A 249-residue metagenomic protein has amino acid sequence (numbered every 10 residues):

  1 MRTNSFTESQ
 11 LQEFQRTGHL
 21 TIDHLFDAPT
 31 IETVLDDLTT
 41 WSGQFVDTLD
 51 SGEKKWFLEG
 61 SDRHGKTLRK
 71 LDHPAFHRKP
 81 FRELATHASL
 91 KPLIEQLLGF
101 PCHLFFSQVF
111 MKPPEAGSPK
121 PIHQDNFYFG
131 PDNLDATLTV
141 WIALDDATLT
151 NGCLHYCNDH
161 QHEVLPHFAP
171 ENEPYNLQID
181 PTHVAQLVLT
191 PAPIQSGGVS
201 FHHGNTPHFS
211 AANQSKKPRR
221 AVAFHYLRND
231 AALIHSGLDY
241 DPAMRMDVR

Functional and structural regions predicted by a protein language model:
M1-R16, D23-I122, P131, R245-V248: Non-heme Fe(II)-dependent double-stranded beta-helix
D27-A28, F110-K112, F127, A147 (+3 more regions): Short, solvent-exposed loop/turn segments at secondary-structure junctions
L35-D36, W41-Q44, L49-F57, D62 (+5 more regions): Non-heme Fe(II)/2-oxoglutarate
R78-E83, V184-T190, F209-A211: Active-site rim elements
P92-L93, S118-P191, A231-D239: Catalytic core of non-heme Fe(II) oxygenases with the double-stranded beta-helix
S107-V109, V140-I142, V222-Y226: A structural signal for short, well-ordered beta-strand segments
V188-F201: Short acidic-glycine-tyrosine-enriched beta hairpin
